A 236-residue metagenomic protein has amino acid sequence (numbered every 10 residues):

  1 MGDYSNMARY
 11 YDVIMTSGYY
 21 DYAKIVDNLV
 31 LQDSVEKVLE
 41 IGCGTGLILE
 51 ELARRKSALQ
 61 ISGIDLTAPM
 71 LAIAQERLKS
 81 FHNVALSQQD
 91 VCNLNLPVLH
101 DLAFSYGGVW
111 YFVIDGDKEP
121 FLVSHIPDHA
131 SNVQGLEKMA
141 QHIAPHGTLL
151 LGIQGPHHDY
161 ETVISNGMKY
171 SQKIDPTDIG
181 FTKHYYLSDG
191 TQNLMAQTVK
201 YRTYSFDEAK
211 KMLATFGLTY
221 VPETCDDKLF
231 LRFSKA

Functional and structural regions predicted by a protein language model:
M1-D33: Conserved class I S-adenosyl-L-methionine
E36-G44: Conserved class I S-adenosyl-L-methionine
L47-N93: Class I SAM-dependent methyltransferase SAM/SAH-binding core
N95-A103: A short acidic, Gly/Pro-enriched loop at the edge of an enzyme's catalytic core that lines a small-molecule cofactor
S105-G107: A short beta-strand submotif of the Rossmann-like class I SAM-dependent methyltransferase core that lines
L122-P145: A short glycine-rich, Lys/Arg-flanked "PGG" loop and its adjoining helix->strand segment in the class I
L150-M212: SAM-dependent methyltransferase
E208, M212-A236: C-terminal lobe and adjacent flexible extensions of AdoMet/dcAdoMet transferase-like proteins
